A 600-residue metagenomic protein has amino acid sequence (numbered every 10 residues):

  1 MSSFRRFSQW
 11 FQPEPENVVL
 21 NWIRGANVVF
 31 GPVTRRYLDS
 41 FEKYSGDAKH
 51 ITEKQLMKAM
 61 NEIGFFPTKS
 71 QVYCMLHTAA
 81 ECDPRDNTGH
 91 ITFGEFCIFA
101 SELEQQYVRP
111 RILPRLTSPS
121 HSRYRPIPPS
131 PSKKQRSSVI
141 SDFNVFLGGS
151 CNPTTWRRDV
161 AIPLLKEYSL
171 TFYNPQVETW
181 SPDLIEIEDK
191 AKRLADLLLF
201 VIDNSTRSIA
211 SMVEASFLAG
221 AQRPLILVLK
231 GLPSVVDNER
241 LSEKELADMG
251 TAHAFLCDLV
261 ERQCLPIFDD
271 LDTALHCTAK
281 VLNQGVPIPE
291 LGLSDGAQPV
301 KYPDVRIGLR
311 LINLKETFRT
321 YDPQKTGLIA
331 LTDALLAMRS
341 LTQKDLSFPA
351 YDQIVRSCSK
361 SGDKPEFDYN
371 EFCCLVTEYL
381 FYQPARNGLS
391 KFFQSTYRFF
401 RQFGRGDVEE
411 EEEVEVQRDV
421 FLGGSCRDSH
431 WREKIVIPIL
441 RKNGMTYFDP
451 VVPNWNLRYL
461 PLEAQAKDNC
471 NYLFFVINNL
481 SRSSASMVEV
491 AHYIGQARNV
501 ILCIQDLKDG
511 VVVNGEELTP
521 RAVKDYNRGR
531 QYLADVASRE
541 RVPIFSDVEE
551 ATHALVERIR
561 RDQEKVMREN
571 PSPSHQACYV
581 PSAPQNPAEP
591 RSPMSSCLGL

Functional and structural regions predicted by a protein language model:
M1-L600: Conserved catalytic or regulatory cores that recognize and/or transform ribose-phosphate-containing ligands
